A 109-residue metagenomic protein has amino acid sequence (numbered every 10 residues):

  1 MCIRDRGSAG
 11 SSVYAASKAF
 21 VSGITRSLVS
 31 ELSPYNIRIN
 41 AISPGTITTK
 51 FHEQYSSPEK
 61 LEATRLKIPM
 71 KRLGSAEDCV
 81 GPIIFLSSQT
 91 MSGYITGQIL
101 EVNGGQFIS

Functional and structural regions predicted by a protein language model:
R4-S12, K71: Active-site loop immediately N-terminal to the catalytic Tyr-X3-Lys motif of short-chain dehydrogenase/reductase
Y14, S22, Y94: Catalytic tyrosine of NAD(P)H-dependent dehydrogenase/reductases that use a Tyr as the general acid/base
S17, T25: Active-site helix of classical SDR
S30-P34, G93: Alpha-helical segment proximal to the catalytic Tyr-Lys
Y35, N40, Q98: Rossmann-like NAD(H)/NADP(H) cofactor-binding core
S43-Q54: Short, flexible catalytic-loop segment of classical short-chain dehydrogenase/reductase
P58-D78: Catalytic Tyr-x(3-8)-Lys segment
S75-V102, F107: C-terminal substrate-recognition "lid" of short-chain dehydrogenase/reductases
